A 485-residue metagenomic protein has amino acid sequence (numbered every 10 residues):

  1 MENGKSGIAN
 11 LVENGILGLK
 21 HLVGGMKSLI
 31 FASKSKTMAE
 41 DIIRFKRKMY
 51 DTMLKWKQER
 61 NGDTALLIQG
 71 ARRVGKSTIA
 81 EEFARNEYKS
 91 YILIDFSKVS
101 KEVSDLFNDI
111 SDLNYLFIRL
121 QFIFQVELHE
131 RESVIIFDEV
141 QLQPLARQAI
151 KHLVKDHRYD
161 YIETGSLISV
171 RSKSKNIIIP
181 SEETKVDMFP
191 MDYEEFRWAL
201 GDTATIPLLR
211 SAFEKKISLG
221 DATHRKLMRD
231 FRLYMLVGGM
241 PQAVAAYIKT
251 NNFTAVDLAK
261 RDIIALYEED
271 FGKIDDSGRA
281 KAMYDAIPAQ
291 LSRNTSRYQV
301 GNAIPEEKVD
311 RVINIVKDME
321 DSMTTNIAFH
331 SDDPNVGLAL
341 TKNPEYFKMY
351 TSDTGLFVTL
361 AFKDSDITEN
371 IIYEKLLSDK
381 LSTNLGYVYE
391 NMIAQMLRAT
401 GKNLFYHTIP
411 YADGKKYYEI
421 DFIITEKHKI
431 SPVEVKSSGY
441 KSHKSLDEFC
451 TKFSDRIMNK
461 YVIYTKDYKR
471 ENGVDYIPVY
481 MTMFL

Functional and structural regions predicted by a protein language model:
S6-T37, D41-I42, T64, R73 (+4 more regions): A cross-kingdom feature that marks ATP-driven nucleic-acid transaction machinery
K36, G201-Y389: Interdomain hinge/linker elements that couple catalytic modules in large macromolecular machines
R44-R60: Pre-Walker A adenine-sensing motif
I68: Hydrophobic anchor at the beta1->P-loop junction of P-loop NTPases
K76: Conserved lysine of the Walker
S100-E130: Short glycine-rich substrate-engagement loop in P-loop NTPases that contacts/grips substrate
D160-S166: Structural recognition of the conserved hydrophobic beta-strand(s) that form the central parallel beta-sheet of P-loop
V170-T184, L200: Short regulatory helix/loop adjacent to the ATP-binding pocket of P-loop NTPases
